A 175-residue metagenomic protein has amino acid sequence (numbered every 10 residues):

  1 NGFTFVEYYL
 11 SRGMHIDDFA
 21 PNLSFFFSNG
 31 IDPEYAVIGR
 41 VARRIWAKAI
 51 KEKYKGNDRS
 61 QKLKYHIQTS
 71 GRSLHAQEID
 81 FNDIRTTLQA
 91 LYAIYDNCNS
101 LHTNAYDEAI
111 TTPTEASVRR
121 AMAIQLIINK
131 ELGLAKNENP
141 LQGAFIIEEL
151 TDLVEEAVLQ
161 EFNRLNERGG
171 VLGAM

Functional and structural regions predicted by a protein language model:
N1-Y92, A105-M122: Helix-rich catalytic cores of soluble enzyme domains
E7-S11, K51, A93, N129 (+3 more regions): Charged/polar positions within long, soluble alpha-helices
L88, N99-M175: Active-site or pore-adjacent capping/gating segments
D96: Metal- or metallocofactor-binding catalytic centers and their adjacent structured scaffolds across diverse enzyme
